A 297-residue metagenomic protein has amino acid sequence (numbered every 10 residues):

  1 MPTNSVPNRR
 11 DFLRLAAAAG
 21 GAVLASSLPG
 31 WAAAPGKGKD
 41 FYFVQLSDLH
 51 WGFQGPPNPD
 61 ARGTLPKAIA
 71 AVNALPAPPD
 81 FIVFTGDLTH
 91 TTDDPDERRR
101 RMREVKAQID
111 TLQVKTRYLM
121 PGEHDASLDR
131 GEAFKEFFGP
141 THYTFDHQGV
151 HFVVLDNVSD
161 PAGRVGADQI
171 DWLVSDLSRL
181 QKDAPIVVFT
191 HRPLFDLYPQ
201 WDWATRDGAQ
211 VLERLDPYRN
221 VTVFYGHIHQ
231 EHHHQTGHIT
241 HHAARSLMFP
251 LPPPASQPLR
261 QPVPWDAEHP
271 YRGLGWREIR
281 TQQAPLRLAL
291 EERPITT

Functional and structural regions predicted by a protein language model:
P2-V23: N-terminal secretory signal peptides and thylakoid transit peptides that target proteins across membranes
L15, W31-R99, L197: N-terminal active-site segment of His-dependent metallophosphoesterases
A18, H50, L88-T89, H124-D125 (+4 more regions): Catalytic metal-binding/acid-base residues of hydrolase active sites
P35, D94-P185, R206-T222, H234-L290: Extended active-site neighborhood of metal-dependent phosphoesterases/phosphodiesterases
L46-S47, I82-G86, R117-E123, F189-T190 (+2 more regions): Active-site neighborhood of phospho(di)ester-bond hydrolases with catalytic His/Asp-centered motifs
F53-G55, T92-D93, D156-V165, F195-Q200: Surface-exposed cleft-lining segments at the edges of enzyme active sites
Q181-L197: Short acidic, glycine-rich surface-loop motifs adjacent to enzyme active sites
L290-T297: Short, solvent-exposed aromatic-acidic interface loops
